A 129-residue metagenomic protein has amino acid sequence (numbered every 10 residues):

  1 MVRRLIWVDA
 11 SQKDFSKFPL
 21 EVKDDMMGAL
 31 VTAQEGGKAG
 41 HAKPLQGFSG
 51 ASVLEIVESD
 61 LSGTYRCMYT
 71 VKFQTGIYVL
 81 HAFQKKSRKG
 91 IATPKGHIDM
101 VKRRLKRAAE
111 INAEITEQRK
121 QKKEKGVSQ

Functional and structural regions predicted by a protein language model:
M1-T64, F73-G76, K86-Q129: Basic, Lys/Arg-enriched alpha-helical interface segments
C67-Y69: Hydrophobic/aromatic beta-strand elements that line small-molecule binding cavities or substrate pockets in beta-rich
Y78-H81: Conserved catalytic cores of phosphodiester-cleaving nucleases, focusing on short active-site segments
